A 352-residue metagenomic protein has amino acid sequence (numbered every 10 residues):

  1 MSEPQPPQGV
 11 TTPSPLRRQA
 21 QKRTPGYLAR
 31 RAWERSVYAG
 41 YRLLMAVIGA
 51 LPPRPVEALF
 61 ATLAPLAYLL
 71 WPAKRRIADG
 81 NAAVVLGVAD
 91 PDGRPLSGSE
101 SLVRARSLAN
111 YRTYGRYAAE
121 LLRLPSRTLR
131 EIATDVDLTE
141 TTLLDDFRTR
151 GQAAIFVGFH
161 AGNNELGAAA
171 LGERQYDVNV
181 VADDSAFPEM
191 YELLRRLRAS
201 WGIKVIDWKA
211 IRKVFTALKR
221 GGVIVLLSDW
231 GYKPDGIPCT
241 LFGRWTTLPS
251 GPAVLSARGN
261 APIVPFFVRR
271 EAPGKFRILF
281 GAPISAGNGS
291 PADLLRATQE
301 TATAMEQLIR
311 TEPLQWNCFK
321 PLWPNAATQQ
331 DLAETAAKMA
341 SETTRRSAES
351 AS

Functional and structural regions predicted by a protein language model:
S2-I155, L193-R196, S200, T344-S352: Membrane-anchoring hydrophobic helices of lipid-metabolizing enzymes
S2-R17, A32, L51, L70 (+6 more regions): Non-catalytic C-terminal accessory region of glycerolipid acyltransferases and related lyso-lipid remodeling enzymes
E34, Y68, A133, V157 (+4 more regions): A generic secondary-structure micro-motif detector that highlights 1-2 residue hydrophobic/ambivalent hotspots embedded
L43, I77, T142, L166 (+4 more regions): Short Gly/charged-rich anion-binding patches and loops
R75-I77, D183-P188, T246-P249: Active-site metal-coordination segments of metallo-dependent hydrolases
A109, T113-R116, L121-L124, R150-K209 (+2 more regions): Catalytic core of membrane glycerolipid acyltransferases/transacylases, capturing the structured, soluble-facing
